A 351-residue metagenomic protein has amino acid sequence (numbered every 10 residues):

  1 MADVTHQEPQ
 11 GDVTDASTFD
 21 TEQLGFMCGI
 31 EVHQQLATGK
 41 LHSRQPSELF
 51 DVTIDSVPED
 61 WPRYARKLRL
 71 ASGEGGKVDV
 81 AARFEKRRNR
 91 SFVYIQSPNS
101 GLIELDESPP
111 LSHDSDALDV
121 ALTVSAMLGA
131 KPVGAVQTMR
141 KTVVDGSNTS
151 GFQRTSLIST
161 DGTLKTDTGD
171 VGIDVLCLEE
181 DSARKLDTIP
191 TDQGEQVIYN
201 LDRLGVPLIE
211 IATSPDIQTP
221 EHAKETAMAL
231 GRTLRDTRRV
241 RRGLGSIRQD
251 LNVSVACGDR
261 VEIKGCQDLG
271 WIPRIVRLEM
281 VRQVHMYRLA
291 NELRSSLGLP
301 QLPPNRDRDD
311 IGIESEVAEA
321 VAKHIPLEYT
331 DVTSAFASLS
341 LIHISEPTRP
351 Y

Functional and structural regions predicted by a protein language model:
A2-L341, S345, R349: Basic, nucleic-acid-interacting segments
